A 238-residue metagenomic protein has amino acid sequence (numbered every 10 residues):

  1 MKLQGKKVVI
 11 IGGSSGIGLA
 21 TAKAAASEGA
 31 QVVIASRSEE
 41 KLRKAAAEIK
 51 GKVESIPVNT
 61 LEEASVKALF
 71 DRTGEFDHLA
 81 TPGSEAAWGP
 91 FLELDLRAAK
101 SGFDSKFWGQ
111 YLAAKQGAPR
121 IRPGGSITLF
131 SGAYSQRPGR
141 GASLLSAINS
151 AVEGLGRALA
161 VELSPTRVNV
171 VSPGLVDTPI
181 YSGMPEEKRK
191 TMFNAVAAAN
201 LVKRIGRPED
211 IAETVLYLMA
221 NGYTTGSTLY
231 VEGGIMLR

Functional and structural regions predicted by a protein language model:
S14-G16: Conserved glycine-rich cofactor-binding loop
I49-A64: Rossmann-fold cofactor-recognition segment
V66, P90-F91, A98-F103, M192 (+1 more regions): Substrate-binding pocket helix/loop in short-chain dehydrogenase/reductase
T81-K100, S182: Conserved mid-core segment of classical short-chain dehydrogenase/reductases
A99-F103, F107, Y111-L112, S126-S164 (+1 more regions): Catalytic loop of short-chain dehydrogenase/reductase
E153, E162-D177, T224-V231: Conserved Rossmann-fold SDR core element
R189-D210: Catalytic Tyr-x(3-8)-Lys segment
R204-V231, M236: C-terminal substrate-recognition "lid" of short-chain dehydrogenase/reductases
